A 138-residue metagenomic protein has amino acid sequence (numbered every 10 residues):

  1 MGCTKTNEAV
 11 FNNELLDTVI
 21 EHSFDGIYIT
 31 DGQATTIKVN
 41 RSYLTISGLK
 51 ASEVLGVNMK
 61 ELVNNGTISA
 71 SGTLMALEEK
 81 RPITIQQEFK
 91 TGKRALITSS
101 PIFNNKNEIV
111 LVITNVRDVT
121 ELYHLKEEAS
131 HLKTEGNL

Functional and structural regions predicted by a protein language model:
G2-A9, P101-L138: Sensory coupling linkers of modular signal transduction proteins
C3-I46, S52: Sensory modules in modular signal-transduction proteins
N12, A51-S52, L62-T91, A95-L96: Terminal output helix/cap of sensory domains in signal transduction proteins
Y28, S100-P101: A residue-level detector for well-ordered beta-strand positions
Q33, T91, N105-K106: Residue-level recognition of short loop/turn positions
T35, R81, N107-E108: Residue-level signal for well-ordered, solvent-exposed loop/turn and beta-edge residues enriched in charged/polar side
I37, K93-L96, V110: PAS-family sensory domains
